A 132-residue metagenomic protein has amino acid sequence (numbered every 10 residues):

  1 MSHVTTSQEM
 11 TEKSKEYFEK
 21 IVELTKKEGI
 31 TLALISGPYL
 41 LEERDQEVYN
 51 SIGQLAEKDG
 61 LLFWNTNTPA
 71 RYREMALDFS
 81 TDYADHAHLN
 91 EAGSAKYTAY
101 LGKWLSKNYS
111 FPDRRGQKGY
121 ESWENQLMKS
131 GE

Functional and structural regions predicted by a protein language model:
M1-E28, G116-E132: Secreted/periplasmic serine-hydrolase-like ester/acetyl group-modifying domain
T5-S7, S36-P38, H86-A87: A short, structure-level motif marking secondary-structure boundaries and short turns
T6, E42, D78-D82: Serine/threonine-rich low-complexity intrinsically disordered regions
E9-S14, L40-E47: Acidic-and-aromatic substrate-binding clefts and catalytic sites of carbohydrate-active enzymes
E19-D45: Active-site segments of SGNH/GDSL-like serine hydrolases that catalyze O-acetyl group transfer/hydrolysis on lipids
V48-G131: C-terminal regions of proteins
